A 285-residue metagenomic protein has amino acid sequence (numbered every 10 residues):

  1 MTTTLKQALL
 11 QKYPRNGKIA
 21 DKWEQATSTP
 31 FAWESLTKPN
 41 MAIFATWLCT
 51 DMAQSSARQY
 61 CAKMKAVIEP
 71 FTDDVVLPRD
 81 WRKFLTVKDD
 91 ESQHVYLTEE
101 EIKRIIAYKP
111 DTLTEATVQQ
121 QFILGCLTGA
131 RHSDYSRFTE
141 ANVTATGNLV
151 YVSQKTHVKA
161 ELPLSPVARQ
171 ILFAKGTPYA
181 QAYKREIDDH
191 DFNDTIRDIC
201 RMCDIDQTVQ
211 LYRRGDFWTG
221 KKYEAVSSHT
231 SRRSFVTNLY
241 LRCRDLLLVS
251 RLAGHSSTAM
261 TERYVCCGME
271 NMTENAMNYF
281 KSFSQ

Functional and structural regions predicted by a protein language model:
T2-L10, P14-Q93, Y108: N-terminal core-binding DNA-recognition domain of tyrosine recombinases/integrases
Q54, R58, R82-H132, S136 (+1 more regions): Basic, Lys/Arg- and aromatic-enriched nucleic-acid-binding interface segment
E69-P78, I123-G147: Short, charged phosphate-coordinating catalytic segments
Y96, T156-H157, F192, A253-N278: Catalytic-site neighborhood detector that most strongly recognizes the C-terminal catalytic loop/helix of tyrosine
T128, R137-F173: Conserved tyrosine-mediated DNA breakage-rejoining catalytic core shared by Y-recombinases
N142-G147, A225, R244-R263: Short, polar N-cap/turn motifs at the start of nucleic acid-interacting alpha helices
A160-K175, R263-Q285: DNA/chromatin major-groove-contacting recognition/catalytic segments
R197-R251: Short, basic (Lys/Arg/His-rich) helix/loop patches that form interaction surfaces in the mid-to-C-terminal regions
